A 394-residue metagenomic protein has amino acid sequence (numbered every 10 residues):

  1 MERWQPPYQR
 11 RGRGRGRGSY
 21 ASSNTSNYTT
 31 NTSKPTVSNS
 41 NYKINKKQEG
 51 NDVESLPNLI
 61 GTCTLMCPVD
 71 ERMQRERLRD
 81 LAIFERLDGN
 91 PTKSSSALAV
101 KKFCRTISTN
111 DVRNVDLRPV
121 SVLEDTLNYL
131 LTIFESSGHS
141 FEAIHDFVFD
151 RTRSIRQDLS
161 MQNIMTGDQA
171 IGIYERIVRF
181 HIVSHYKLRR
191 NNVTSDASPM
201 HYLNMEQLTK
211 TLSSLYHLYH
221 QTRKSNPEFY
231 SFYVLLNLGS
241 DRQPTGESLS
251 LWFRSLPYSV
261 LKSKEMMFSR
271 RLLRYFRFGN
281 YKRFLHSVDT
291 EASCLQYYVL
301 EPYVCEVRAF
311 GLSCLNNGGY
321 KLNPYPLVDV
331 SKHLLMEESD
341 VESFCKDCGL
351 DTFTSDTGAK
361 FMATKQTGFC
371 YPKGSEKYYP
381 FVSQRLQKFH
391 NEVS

Functional and structural regions predicted by a protein language model:
M1-Q157, Q162-A170, P257-C305, E337 (+2 more regions): Eukaryote-biased activation of long, low-complexity terminal tails and linkers
V69, R79, R190, N226-E228 (+1 more regions): Polyampholytic low-complexity alpha-helical segments
A99, D146-N163, G167-T222: Extended non-globular scaffold/tether segments
V120-S136, D168-N191, S225-G239: Amphipathic alpha-helical repeat scaffolds of TPR domains
Q157, G167-Q169, R176, S225 (+3 more regions): Core residues of folded domains in eukaryotic genome-function proteins
H185, D241, T367-F369: Conserved beta-strand elements of beta-rich interaction domains across eukaryotes, especially beta-propellers
T194-S355, K365: Alpha-helical scaffold segments of alpha-solenoid architecture
L327, K332-H333, S343-S394: C-terminal structured domains
